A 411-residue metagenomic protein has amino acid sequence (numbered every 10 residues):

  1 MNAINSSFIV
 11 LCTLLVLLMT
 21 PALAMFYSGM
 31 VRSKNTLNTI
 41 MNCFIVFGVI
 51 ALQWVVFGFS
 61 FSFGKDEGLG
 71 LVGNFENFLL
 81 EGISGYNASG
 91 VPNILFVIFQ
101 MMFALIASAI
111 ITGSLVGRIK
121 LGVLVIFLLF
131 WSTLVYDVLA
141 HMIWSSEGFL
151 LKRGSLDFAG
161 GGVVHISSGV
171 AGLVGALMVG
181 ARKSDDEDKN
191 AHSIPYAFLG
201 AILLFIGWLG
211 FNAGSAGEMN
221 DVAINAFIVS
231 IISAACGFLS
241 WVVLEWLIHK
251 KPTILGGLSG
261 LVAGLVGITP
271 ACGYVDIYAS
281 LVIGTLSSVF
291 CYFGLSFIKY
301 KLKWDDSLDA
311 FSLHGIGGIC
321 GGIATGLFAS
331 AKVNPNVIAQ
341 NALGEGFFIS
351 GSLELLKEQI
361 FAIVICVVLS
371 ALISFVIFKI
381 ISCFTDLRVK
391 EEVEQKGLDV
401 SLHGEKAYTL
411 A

Functional and structural regions predicted by a protein language model:
M1-A411: Glycine- and aromatic-enriched membrane alpha-helices
